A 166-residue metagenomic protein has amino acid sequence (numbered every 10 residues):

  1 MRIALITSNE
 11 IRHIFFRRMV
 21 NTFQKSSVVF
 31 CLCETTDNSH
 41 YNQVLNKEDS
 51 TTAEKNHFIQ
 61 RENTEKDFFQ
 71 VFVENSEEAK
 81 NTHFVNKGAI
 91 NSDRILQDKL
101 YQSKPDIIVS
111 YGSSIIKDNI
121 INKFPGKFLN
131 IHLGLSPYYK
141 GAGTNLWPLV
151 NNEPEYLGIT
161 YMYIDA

Functional and structural regions predicted by a protein language model:
M1-A166: One-carbon transfer enzymes
